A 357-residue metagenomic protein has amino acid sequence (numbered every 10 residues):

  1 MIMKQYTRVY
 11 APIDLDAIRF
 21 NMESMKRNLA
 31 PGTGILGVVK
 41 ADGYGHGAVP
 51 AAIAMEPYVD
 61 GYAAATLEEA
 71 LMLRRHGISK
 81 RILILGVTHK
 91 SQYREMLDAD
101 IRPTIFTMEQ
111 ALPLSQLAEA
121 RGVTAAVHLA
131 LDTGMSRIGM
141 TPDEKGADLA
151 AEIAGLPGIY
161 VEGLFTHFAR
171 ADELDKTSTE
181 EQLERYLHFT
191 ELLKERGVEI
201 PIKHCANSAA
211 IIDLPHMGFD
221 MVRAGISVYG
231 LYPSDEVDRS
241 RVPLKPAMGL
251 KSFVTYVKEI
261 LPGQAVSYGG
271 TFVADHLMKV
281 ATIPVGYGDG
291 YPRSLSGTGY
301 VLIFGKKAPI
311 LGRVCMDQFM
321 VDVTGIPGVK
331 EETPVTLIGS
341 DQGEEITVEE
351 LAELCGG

Functional and structural regions predicted by a protein language model:
I2-P12, A17-F20, R27-H204: Active-site-proximal beta-alpha core segment in soluble small-molecule metabolic enzymes
L29, R75, R121, H128 (+9 more regions): Solvent-exposed alpha-helices and their adjacent loops that cap or buttress functional pockets in soluble metabolic
V38, H128-A130, G163, R223 (+4 more regions): Conserved beta-strand segments that form the floor/walls of ligand-binding pockets within enzyme and binding domains
I84, V161, V254, I310-L311: A structural signal for short, hydrophobic beta-strand segments that form beta-sheets in beta-rich/all-beta domains
L129, N207, E332: Divalent metal-coordination and catalytic microenvironments
G134, A169, A209, S227 (+1 more regions): Catalytic metal-binding/acid-base residues of hydrolase active sites
D175-M278: Anionic-ligand-binding alpha/beta catalytic cores of soluble enzymes and soluble regulatory domains that recognize
L261-G357: C-terminal accessory subdomain/extension
